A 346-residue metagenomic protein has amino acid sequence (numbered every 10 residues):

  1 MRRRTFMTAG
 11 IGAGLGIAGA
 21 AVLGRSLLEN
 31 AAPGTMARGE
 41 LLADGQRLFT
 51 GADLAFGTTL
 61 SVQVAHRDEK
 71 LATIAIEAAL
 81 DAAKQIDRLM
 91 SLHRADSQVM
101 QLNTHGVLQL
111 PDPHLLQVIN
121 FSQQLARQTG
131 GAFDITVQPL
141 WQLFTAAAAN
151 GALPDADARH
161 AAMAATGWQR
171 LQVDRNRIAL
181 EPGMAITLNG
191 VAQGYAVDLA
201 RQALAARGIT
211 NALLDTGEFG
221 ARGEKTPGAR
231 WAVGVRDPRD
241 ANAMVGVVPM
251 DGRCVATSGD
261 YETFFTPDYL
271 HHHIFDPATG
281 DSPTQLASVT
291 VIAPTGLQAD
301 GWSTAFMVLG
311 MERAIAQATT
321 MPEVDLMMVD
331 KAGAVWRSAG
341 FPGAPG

Functional and structural regions predicted by a protein language model:
M1-G346: Mature catalytic core of soluble alpha/beta enzymes
